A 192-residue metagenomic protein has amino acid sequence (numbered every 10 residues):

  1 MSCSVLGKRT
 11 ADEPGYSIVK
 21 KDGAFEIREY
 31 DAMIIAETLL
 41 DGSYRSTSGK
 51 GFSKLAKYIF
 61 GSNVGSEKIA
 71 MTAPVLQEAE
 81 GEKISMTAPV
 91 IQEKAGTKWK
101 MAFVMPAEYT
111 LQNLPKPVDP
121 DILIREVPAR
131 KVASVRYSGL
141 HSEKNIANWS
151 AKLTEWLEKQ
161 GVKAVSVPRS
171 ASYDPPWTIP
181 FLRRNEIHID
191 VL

Functional and structural regions predicted by a protein language model:
M1-L192: A solvent-exposed interaction/effector surface
